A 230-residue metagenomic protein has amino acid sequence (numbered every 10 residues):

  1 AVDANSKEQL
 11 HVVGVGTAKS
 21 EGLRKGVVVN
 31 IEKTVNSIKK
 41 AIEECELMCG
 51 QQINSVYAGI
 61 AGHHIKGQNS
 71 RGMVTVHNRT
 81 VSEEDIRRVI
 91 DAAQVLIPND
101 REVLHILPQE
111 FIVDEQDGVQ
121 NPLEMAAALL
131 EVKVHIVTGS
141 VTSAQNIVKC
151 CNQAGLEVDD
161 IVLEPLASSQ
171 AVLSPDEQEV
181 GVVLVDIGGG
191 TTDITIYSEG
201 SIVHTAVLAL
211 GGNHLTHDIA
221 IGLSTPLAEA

Functional and structural regions predicted by a protein language model:
A1-V2, D193-I196: Short beta-strand scaffold segments in enzyme catalytic cores
V2-L184, S201-V203, G212, L223-A230: Nucleotide/phosphate-binding catalytic cleft detector across ATP-hydrolyzing and phosphate-transferring enzymes
V180-G181, I187-I194, L215: Extended, hydrophobic alpha-helical segments in both membrane/secreted and soluble proteins
